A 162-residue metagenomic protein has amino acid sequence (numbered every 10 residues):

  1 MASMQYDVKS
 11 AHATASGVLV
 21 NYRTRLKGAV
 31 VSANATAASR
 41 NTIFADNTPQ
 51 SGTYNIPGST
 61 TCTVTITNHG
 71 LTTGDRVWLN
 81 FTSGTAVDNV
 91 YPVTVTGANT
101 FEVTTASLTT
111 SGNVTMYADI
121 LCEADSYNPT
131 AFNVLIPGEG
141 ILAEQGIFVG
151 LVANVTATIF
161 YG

Functional and structural regions predicted by a protein language model:
M1-R23, N34, L151-G162: C-terminal interaction-tip segments
D7, S16-N21, P49-S51, D119-P129: Local beta-strand/beta-hairpin segments that build beta-sheet-rich folds
T14-A15, T42, G58, G97-N99 (+1 more regions): Residue-level recognition of beta-strand termini and adjacent short loop/turns
K27-A29, N99, G140-N154: Noncatalytic modules at the cell exterior or secretory-pathway interfaces, chiefly beta-strand-rich lectin/adhesion
A35-S39, N68-T73, V152-V155: Short proline/glycine-enriched turn/loop motifs at strand-loop junctions of beta-rich domains
T36-P49, A118-I120, A124, T158-G162: Short, surface-exposed beta-strand/strand-loop-strand elements in extracellular ectodomains
Q50-D119: Small/polar beta-strand repeat architecture
T65, V103, A131-G140: Exposed aromatic-hydrophobic patches
